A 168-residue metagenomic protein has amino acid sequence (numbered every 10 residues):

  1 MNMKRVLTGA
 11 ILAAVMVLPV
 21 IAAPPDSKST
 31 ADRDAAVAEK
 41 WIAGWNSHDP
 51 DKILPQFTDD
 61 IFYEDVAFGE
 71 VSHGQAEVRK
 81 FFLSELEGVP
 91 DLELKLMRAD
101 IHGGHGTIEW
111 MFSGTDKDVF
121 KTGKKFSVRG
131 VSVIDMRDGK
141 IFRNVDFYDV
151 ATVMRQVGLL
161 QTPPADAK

Functional and structural regions predicted by a protein language model:
M1-A10: Bacterial N-terminal signal peptides that target proteins for export
G9-P19: Bacterial N-terminal signal peptides
L18-Q56, L160-K168: Short, low-complexity N-terminal intrinsically disordered segments enriched in polar/charged residues
D51-G103: A solvent-exposed, acidic/Ser-Thr-rich amphipathic alpha-helical stretch
T107, R129-V157: Short beta-strand edge/turn micro-motifs at domain boundaries
M111-D138: Exposed beta-sheet edge and beta->alpha loop/turn motif
V119-G123, T152-Q161: A short acidic/glycine-rich loop-to-helix N-cap element
